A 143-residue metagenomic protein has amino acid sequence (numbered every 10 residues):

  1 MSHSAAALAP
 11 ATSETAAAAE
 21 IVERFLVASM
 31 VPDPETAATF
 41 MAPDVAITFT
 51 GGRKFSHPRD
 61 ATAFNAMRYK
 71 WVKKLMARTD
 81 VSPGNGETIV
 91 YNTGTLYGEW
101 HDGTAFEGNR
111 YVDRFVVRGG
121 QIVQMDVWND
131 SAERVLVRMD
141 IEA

Functional and structural regions predicted by a protein language model:
M1-P43, E142-A143: Short, low-complexity N-terminal intrinsically disordered segments enriched in polar/charged residues
S2-S4, Q124-A143: Low-complexity, intrinsically disordered terminal/linker segments enriched in charged and Gly/Pro repeats
F25, T36-A38, V45, A61 (+3 more regions): Hydrophobic pocket/interface hotspot
V31-T88: A solvent-exposed, acidic/Ser-Thr-rich amphipathic alpha-helical stretch
G86-L96: A short hydrophobic beta-strand element
T95-G119: Exposed beta-sheet edge and beta->alpha loop/turn motif
